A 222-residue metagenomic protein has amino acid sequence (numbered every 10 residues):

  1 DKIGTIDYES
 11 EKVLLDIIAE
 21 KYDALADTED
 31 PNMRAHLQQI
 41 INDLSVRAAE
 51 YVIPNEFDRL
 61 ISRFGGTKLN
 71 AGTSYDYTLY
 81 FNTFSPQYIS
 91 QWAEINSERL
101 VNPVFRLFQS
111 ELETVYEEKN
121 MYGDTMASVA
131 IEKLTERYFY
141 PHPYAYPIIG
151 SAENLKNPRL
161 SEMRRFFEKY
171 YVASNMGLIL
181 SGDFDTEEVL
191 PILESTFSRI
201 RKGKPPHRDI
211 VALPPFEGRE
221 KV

Functional and structural regions predicted by a protein language model:
K2-E9, R47, N82-L112: M16/insulysin-pitrilysin zinc metalloprotease superfamily fold
T5-Q87, M121-N175, S195, R199-V222: Non-catalytic beta-strand/loop surface segments
I95, I192-T196: Alpha-helical scaffold elements adjacent to nucleotide-binding pockets in ATP/GTP-utilizing enzyme cores
T186-L190: Extracytoplasmic/secreted cell-surface and envelope-processing proteins
